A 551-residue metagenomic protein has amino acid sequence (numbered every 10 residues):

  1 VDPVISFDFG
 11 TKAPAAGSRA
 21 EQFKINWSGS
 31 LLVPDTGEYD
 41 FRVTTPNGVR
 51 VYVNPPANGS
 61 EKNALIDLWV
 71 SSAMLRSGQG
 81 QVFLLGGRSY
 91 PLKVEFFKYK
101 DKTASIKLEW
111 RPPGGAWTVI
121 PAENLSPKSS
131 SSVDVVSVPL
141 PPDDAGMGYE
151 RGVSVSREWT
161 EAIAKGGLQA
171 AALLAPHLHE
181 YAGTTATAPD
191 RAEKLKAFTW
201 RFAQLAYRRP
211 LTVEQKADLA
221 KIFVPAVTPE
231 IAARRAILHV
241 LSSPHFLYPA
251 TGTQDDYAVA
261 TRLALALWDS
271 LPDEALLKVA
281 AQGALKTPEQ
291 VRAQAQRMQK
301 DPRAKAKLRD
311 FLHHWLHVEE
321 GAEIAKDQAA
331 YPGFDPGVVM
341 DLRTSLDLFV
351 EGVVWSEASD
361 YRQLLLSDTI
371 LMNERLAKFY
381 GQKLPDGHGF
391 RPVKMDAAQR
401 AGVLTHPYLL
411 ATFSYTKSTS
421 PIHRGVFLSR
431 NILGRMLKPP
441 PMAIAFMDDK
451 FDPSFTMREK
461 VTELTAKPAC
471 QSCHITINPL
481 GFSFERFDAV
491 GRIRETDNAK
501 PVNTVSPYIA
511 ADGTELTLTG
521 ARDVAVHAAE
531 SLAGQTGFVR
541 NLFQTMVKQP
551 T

Functional and structural regions predicted by a protein language model:
V1-D144: Acidic/polar, compositionally biased interaction segments
A15-R19, D190, P550: Short, surface-exposed alpha-helical recognition segments that flank or form part of ligand/macromolecule-binding
S132-T545, Q549: Active-site substrate-binding loop specific to GH73 endo-beta-N-acetylglucosaminidase modules in bacterial autolysins
